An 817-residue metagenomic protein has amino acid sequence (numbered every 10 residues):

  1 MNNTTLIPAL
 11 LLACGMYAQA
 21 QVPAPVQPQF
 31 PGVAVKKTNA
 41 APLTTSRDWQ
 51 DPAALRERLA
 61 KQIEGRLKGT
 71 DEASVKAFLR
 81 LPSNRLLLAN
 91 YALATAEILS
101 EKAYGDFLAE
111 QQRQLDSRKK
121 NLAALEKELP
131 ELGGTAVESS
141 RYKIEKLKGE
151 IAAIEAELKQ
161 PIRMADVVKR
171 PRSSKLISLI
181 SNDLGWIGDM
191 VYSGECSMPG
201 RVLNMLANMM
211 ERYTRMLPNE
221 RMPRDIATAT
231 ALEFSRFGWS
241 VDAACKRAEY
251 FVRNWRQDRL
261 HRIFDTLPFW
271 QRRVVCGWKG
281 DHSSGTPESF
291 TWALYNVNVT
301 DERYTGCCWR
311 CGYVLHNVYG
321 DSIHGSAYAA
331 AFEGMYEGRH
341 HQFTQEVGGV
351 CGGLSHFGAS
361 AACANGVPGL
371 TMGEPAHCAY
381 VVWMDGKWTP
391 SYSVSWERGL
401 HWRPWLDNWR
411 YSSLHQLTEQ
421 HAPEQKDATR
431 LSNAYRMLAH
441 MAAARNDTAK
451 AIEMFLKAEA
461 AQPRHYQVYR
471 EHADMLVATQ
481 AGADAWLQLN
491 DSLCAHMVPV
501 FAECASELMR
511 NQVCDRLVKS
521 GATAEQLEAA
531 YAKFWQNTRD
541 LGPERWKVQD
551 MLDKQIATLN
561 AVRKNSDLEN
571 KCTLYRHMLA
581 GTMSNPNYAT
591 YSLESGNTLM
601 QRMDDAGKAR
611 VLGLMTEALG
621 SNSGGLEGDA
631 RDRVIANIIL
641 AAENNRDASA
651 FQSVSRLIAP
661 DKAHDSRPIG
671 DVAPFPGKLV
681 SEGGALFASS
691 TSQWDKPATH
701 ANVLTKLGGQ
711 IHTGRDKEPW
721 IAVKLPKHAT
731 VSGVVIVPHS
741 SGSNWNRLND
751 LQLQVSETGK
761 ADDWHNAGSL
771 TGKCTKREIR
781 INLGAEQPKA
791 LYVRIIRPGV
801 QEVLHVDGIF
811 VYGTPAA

Functional and structural regions predicted by a protein language model:
P28-M222: Non-catalytic protein-protein interaction scaffold segments in large eukaryotic complex-forming proteins
A89-L93, E97-I98, E157, D166-T344: Secondary-structure boundary elements
E333-V347, G352-T429, Y435: Hydrophobic/aromatic-rich core segments of domains that either
R398-V477, A481-N490: Charged, amphipathic alpha-helical linkers/stalks
I452-P668: Extended amphipathic alpha-helical coiled-coil/heptad-repeat regions
H664-H728, H739-R747, S769-K773, V803 (+1 more regions): Disordered, acidic Ser/Thr/Pro-rich linker "stalks" and the adjacent N-terminal cap of the next globular domain
N744-G759: Short, surface-exposed beta-strand/strand-loop-strand elements in extracellular ectodomains
I795-E802: Short beta-strand-plus-loop segments that form exposed binding edges in beta-rich domains
